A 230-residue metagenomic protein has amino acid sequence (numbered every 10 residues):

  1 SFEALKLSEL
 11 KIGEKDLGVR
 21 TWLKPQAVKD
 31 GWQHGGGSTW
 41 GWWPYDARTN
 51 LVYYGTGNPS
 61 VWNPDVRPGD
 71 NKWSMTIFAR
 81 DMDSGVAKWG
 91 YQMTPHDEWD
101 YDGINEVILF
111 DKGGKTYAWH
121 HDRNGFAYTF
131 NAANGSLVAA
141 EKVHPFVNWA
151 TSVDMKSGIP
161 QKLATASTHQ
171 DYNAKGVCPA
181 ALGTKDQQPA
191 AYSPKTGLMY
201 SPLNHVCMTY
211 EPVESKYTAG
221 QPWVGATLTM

Functional and structural regions predicted by a protein language model:
S1-Q33, N63-G103, L109-K115, F126-G176 (+1 more regions): Extracytoplasmic/lumenal domain signature
Q33-H34, A181: Flexible "stalk/tail and boundary" regions
G35-W62, V66, T76, Y101-D122 (+2 more regions): Repeat-blade elements of multi-bladed beta-propeller folds
G37, N71, T129, T184-K185 (+1 more regions): A generic "functional-site adjacency" signal
G176-V177, A181, D186-Q187: Glycine-rich phosphate/pyrophosphate-binding loop and adjacent beta-alpha nucleotide/cofactor-binding cores
